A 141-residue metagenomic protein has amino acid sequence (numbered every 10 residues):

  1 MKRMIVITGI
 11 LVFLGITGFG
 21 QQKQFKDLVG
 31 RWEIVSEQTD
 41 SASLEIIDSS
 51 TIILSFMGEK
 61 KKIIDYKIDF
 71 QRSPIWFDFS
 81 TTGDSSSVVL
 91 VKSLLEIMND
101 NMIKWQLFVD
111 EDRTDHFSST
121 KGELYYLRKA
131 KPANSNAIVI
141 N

Functional and structural regions predicted by a protein language model:
M1-Q24: Bacterial Sec-dependent N-terminal signal peptides
F19-E33, I140-N141: N-terminal helix-cap/turn-to-beta initiation motif at the start of protein domains
Q22, S41-E45, K67-I68: Short linear motifs in intrinsically disordered
F25-K26, V88-L94, S118-L124: Glycine-rich, flexible loop segments associated with nucleotide phosphate handling
R31-M57: N-terminal targeting signals for Sec/Tat export/insertion, comprising classic cleavable signal peptides
V35-T39, F56-R113: Contiguous, well-ordered beta-strand patches that form the walls/edges of small beta-barrel/beta-sandwich domains
I64-I68, V109-N141: Edge beta-strand at a domain terminus
